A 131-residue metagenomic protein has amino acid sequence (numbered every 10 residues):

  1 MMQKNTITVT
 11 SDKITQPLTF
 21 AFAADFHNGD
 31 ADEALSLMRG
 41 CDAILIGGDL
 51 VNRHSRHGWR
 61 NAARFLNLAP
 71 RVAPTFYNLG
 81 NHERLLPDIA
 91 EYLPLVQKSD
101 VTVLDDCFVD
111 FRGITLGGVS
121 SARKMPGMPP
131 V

Functional and structural regions predicted by a protein language model:
M1-F65: N-terminal active-site segment of His-dependent metallophosphoesterases
K4, T15, R39, P70-V72 (+2 more regions): Short, well-ordered coil/turn elements that cap or connect secondary structure elements
S11-K13, N28-D30, V51-N52, E83-V131: Conserved catalytic scaffold of divalent metal-dependent phosphoesterases
A21-A24, I44-D49, P74-N81, T102-D106: Active-site neighborhood of phospho(di)ester-bond hydrolases with catalytic His/Asp-centered motifs
G40-I46, A69-P70, G80-P87, L116-V119: Generic detector of short, locally flexible boundary/turn motifs and exposed helical patches
N61-V72, L95: Catalytic-core regions built around general acid/base machinery
